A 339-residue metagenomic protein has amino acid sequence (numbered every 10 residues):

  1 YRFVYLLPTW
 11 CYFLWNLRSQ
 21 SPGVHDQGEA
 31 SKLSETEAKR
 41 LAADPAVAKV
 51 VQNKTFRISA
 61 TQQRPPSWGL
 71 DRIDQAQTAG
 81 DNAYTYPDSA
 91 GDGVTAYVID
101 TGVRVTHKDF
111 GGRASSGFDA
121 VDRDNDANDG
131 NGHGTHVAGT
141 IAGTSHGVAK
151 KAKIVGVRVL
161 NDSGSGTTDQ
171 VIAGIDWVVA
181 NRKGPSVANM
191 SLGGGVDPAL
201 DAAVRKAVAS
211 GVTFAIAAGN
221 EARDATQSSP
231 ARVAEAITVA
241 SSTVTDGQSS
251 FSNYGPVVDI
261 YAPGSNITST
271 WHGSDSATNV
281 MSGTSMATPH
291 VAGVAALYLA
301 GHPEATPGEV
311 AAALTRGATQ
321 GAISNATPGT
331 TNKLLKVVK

Functional and structural regions predicted by a protein language model:
Y1-R2, L6-W15: Short amphipathic alpha-helix segments
Y12-D26, D44-T95, K108-D109, T327-K339: Protease zymogen maturation seam
S31-S34, A38-V50: Hydrophobic, regular-secondary-structure patches
R40, D44, N53, A76 (+6 more regions): Structured segments of extracytoplasmic/periplasmic soluble domains in secreted or envelope-associated proteins
Q52, P185-G273, A312-T319: Catalytic-core segments of hydrolase enzymes
A83-S116, D124-Q170, R182-V187, V204 (+8 more regions): Subtilisin-like serine protease catalytic core
D100, G219, G283: Active-site glycine-centered loops adjacent to acidic/histidine catalytic or metal-binding residues that shape
F118, T243, G264-H290: The feature captures the short pre-catalytic strand/loop hairpin that immediately precedes and shapes the active-site
